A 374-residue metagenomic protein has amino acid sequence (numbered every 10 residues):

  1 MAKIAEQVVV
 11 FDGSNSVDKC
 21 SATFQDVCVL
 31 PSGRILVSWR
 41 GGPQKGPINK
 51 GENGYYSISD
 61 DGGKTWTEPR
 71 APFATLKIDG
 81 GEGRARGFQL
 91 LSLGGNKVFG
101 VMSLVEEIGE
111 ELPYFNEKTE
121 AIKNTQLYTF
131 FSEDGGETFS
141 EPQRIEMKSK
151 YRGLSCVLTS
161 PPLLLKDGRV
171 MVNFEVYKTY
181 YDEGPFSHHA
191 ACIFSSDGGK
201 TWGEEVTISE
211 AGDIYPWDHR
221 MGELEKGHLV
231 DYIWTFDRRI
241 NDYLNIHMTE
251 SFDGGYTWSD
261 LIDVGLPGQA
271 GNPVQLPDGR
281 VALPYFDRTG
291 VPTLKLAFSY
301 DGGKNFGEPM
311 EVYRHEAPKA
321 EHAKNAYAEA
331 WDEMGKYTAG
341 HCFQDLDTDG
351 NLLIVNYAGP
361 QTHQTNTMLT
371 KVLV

Functional and structural regions predicted by a protein language model:
M1-V374: Asp-box/BNR beta-propeller blade signature and adjacent active/binding-site loops in extracellular glycan-interacting
